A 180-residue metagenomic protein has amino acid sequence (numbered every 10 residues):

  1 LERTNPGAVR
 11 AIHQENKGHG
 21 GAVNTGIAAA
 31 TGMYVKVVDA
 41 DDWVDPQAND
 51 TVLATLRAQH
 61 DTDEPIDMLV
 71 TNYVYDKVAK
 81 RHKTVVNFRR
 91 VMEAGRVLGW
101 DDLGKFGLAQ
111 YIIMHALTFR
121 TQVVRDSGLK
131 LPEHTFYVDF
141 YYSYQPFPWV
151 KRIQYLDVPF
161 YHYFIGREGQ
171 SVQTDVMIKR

Functional and structural regions predicted by a protein language model:
L1, T25, W43, Q47: Acidic helix N-cap motif at the loop->helix transition within catalytic regions of sugar-transfer enzymes
L1-I12, R57: Acidic donor-binding segment of Leloir-type glycosyltransferases
Q14-A30: Glycine-rich, basic loop-to-helix element that forms the pyrophosphate-binding segment of sugar-nucleotide handling
H19, W43-I153, G169-D175: Donor-binding/catalytic cores of nucleotide-activated saccharide and glycerol-phosphate transferases/polymerases
V35: Short aromatic/hydrophobic "clamp" motif used to bind/position activated sugar donors
V38-A40: Catalytic metal- and UDP-sugar-binding loop of GT-A-like glycosyltransferases, i.e., residues flanking the conserved
K151, V158-P159: Extended, low-polarity segments enriched in aliphatic/aromatic residues
F160-R167, Q173-R180: Catalytic core of nucleotide-sugar-dependent glycosyltransferases
